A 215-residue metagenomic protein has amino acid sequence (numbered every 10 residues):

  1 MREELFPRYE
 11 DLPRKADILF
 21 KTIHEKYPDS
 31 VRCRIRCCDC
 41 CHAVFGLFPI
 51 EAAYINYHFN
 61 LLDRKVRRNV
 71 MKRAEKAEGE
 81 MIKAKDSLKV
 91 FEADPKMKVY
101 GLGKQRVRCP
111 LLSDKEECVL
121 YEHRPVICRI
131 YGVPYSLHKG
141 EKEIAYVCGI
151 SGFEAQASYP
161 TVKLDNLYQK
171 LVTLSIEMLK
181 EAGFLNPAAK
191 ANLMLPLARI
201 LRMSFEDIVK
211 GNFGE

Functional and structural regions predicted by a protein language model:
M1-D39, A43-E215: Short loop/turn segments that flank or connect secondary-structure elements
